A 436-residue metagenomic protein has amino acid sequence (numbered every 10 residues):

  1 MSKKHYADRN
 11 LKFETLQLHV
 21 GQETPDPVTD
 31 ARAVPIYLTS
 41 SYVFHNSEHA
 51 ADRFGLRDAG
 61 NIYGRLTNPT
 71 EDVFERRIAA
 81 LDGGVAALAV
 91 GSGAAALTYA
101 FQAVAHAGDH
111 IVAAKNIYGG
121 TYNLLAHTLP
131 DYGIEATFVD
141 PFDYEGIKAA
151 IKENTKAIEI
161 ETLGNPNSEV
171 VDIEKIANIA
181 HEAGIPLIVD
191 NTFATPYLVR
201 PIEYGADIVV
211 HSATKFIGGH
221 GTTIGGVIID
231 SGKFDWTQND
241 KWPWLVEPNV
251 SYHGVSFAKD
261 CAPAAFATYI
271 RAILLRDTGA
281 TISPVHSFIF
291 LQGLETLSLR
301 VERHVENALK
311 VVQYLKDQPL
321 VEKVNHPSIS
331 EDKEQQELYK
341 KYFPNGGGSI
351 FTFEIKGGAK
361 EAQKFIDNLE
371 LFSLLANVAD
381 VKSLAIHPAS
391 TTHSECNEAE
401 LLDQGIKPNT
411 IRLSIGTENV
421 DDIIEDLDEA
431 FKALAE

Functional and structural regions predicted by a protein language model:
S2-K4, A126, E153, R300 (+3 more regions): PLP-dependent enzyme catalytic core of the Aspartate aminotransferase-like
S2-N68, R76-R77, I411: N-terminal "arm"/small-domain region of PLP-dependent enzymes with the aminotransferase-like
S2-R9, P25, A87-D317, N325: Conserved PLP-enzyme active-site core in the AAT-like
P25, V43-S47, D235-W236, L297 (+3 more regions): Short, acidic Gly/Pro/Ser/Thr-rich loop/turn segments
N46-T98, G120-T128: Conserved N-terminal alpha-helix of the aminotransferase class I/II PLP-enzyme fold
L163, T192-A194, I329, K356 (+1 more regions): Active-site beta-loop-alpha junctions enriched in small/polar residues
I229, T352-E354, S414-G416: Short hydrophobic/aromatic beta-strand micro-patches that form the beta-sheet surface supporting nucleotide- or nucleic
T278-T281, V285-S287, Q292, T296 (+4 more regions): Conserved small-domain helix->loop->beta segment predominantly found in fold-type I
